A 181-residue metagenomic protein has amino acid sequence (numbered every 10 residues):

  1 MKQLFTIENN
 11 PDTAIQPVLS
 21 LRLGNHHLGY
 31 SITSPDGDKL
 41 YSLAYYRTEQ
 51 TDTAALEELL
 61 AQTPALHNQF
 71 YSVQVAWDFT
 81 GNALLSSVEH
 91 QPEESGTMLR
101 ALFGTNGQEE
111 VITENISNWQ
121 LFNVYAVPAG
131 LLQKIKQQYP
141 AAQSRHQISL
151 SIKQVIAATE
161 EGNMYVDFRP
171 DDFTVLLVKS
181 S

Functional and structural regions predicted by a protein language model:
M1, E8-P11, D52-L56, A101-G104 (+2 more regions): A short linear-motif detector with a strong N-terminal bias
K2-D38, V155-S180: Gly/Thr-rich phosphate-binding beta-strand-loop-beta motif of the actin/hexokinase/Hsp70
T6-Q16, N25-H27, P35-K39, S86 (+4 more regions): Inter-domain helical "communication" segments and dimerization helices that couple sensory or membrane-embedded modules
S20, S72-W77, S144, Y165: A structural signal for short, well-ordered beta-strand segments and their strand-loop junctions that often border
H27, E114-S181: Small-residue (GG/TT-enriched) beta-loop-alpha framework at ligand/catalytic clefts
I32-F79: Glycine/small-residue-rich interface belts in oligomeric ring/scaffold proteins and their assembly partners
D38-L40, E49, E93-G96, Q143-R145 (+1 more regions): Short, low-complexity, polar/charged sequence segments that are solvent-exposed and flexible
A54-L66, W77-F122: Internal amphipathic helical hairpin motif
